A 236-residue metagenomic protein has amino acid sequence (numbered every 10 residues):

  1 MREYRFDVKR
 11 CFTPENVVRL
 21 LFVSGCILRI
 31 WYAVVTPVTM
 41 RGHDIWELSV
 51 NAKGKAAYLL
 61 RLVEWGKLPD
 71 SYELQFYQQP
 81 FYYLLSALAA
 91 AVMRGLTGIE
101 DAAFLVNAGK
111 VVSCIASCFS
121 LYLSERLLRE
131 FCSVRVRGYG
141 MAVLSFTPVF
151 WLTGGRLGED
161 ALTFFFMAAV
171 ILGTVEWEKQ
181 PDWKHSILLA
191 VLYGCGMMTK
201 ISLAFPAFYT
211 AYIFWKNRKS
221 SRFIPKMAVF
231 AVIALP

Functional and structural regions predicted by a protein language model:
Y4, K179, P206-A234: Perimembrane helix-loop-helix junctions
V17-S24, I187-L192, S220-P236: Hydrophobic alpha-helical membrane-interfacial segments at the cytosolic entry of transmembrane helices
G25-L28, G140-S145, L172, Y193-M197: Short helix- or helix-capping micro-motifs that position conserved polar/aromatic residues at function-defining sites
I30-G42, W46-Y77, F81, A89-T97: Extracytosolic helix-loop segments that constitute the early lumenal/periplasmic catalytic or substrate-binding loops
L96-A103, S124-F146, F164-F165: Transmembrane-helix signature of polytopic, membrane-embedded enzymes that assemble or transfer cell-envelope glycans
A103, N107-F131, A169: Transmembrane-helix motifs of polytopic, lipid-linked glycan transferases
R129-V134, V170-S186, G196: Membrane-interface transmembrane helices that cradle and orient dolichyl/undecaprenyl
V149-T163: Short acidic/glycine- and proline-prone juxtamembrane loop motifs at membrane-interface regions of multi-pass membrane
